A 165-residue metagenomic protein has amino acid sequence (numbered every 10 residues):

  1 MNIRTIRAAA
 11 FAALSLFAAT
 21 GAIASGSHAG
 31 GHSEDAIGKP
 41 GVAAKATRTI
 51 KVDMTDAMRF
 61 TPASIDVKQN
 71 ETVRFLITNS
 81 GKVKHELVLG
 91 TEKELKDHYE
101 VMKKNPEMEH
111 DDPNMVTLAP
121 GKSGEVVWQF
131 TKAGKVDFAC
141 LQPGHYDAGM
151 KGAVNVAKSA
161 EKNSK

Functional and structural regions predicted by a protein language model:
N2-A10: Bacterial N-terminal signal peptides that target proteins for export
A10-G21: Bacterial N-terminal signal peptides
S25-D53, E94-E109, H145-K165: Extracytoplasmic/periplasmic copper-protein system
S25-H28, R59, D112-K165: Extracellular/periplasmic metallocenter environments
V42-T72: N-terminal edge beta-strand
I77-N79: Asparagine-centered strand-capping/turn motif at beta-strand->loop junctions
G81-K84: Extended, low-complexity, turn-rich repeat/linker tracts enriched in Gly/Pro/Ser/Thr and Asp/Glu that occur
E86-G90: Beta-strand signatures of extracellular beta-sandwich domains
